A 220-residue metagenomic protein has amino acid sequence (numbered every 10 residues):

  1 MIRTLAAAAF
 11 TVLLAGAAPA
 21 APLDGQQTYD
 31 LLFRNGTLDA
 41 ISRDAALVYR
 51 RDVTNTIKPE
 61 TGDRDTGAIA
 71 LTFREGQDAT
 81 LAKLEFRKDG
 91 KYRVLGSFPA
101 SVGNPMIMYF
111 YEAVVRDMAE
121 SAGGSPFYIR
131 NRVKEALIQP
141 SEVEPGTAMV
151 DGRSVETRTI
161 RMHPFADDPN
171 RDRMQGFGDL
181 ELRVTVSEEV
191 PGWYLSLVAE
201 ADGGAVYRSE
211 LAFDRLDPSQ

Functional and structural regions predicted by a protein language model:
M1-A6: Bacterial N-terminal signal peptides that target proteins for export
A7-A15: Bacterial N-terminal signal peptides
A21-A100, S121-Q220: Acidic, serine/threonine-rich low-complexity disordered tracts
Y92-D117: Surface-exposed, glycine/proline- and aromatic-rich loop segments on solvent-exposed faces across compartments
